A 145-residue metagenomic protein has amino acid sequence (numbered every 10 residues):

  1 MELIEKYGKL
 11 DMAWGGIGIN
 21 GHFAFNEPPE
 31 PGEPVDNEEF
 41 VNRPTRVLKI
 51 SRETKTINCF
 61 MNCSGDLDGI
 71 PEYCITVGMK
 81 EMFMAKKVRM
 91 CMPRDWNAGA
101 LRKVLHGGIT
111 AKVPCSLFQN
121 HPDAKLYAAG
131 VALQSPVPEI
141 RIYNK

Functional and structural regions predicted by a protein language model:
M1-K145: Conserved phosphate- and dinucleotide-binding cores of soluble alpha/beta proteins, encompassing both enzyme active
